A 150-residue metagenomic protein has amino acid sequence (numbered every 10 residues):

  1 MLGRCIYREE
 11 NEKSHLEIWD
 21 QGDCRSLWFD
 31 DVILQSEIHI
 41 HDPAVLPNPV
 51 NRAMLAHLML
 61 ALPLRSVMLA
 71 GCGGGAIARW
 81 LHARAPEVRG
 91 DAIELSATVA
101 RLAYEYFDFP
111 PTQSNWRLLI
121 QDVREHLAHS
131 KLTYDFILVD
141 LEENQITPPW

Functional and structural regions predicted by a protein language model:
M1-P63, A83: Rossmann-like AdoMet
D20, A44-W150: The AdoMet/dcAdoMet-binding core of the Class I SAM-like
